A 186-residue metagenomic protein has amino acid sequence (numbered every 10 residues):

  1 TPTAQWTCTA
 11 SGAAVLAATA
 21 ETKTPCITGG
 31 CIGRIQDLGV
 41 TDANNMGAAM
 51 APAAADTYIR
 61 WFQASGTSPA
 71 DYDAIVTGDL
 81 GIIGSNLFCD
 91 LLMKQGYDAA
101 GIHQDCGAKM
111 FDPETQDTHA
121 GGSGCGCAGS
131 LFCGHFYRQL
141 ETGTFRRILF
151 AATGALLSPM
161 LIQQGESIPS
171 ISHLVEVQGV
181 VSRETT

Functional and structural regions predicted by a protein language model:
T1-I59, A64, G101-A108, E114-D117 (+2 more regions): Condensing-enzyme catalytic core mediating Claisen C-C bond formation in acyl metabolism
W6, A13-T19, S123-F145: Active-site-proximal alpha-helical scaffold in enzymes
T57-D71, Q139-L140, T144: Phosphate/pyrophosphate-binding loops at sites that engage ATP/ADP/AMP, CoA/4′-phosphopantetheine, polyphosphate
D71-G78, L149: Short glycine-rich phosphate-binding loop at a beta-alpha junction
T77-I83, G126, T153-S158: Gly/Ser/Thr-rich loops at beta-strand to alpha-helix junctions that form or flank small-molecule/cofactor-binding
L80-Q95, M160-S167: Short glycine/threonine-rich loop-to-helix capping motif typified by GTGT followed within a few residues by an Asp-Pro
P113-C125: Active-site-adjacent helical/loop segments in soluble small-molecule enzymes
F132-Y137, G143-A151, L156-M160, G165: Hydrophobic alpha/beta core scaffold segments
